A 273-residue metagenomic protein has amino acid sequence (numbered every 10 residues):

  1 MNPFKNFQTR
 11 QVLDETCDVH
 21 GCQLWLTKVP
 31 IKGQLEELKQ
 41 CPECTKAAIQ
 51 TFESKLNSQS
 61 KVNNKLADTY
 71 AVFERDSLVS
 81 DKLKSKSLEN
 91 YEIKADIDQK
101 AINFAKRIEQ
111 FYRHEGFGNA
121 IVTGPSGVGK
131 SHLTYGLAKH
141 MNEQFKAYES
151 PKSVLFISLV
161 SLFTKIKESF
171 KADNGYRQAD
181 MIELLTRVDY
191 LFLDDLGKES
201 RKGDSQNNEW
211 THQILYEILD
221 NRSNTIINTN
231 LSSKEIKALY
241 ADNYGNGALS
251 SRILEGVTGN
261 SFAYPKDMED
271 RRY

Functional and structural regions predicted by a protein language model:
M1-Q99, R271-Y273: A short, basic N-terminal segment
D81, N90-A120: Pre-Walker A (pre-P-loop) alpha-helix and adjacent loop at the N terminus of AAA/AAA+ ATPase modules, a conserved
Q99-N103, N142-R187: Short glycine-rich substrate-engagement loop in P-loop NTPases that contacts/grips substrate
E109, S169-L191, E209-L219: Conserved alpha-helical scaffold flanking the Walker A/P-loop in AAA+ ATPase domains
E115-Y135: Walker A/P-loop nucleotide-binding motif
G118, S153, R187-Y190, N221-I227: Loop/turn-to-beta-strand initiation segments
G136, H140, E217: Active-site signature of alpha/beta-hydrolase-fold catalytic machinery across serine- and Asp/Cys-nucleophile hydrolases
T164, S169, L196-Y273: Replace "adjacent to P-loop NTPase cores in ATP/GTP-dependent enzymes" with "adjacent to NTP-binding cores
